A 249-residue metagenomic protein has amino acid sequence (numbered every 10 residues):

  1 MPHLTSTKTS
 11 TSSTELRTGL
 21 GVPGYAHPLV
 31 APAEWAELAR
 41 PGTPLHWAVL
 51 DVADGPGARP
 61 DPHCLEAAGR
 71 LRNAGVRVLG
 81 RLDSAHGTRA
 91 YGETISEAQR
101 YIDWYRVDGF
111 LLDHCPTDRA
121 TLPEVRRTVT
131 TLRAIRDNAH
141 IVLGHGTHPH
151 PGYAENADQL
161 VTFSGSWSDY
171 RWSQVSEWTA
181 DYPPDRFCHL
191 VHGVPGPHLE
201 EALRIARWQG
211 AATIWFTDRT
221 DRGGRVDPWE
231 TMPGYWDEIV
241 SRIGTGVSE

Functional and structural regions predicted by a protein language model:
M1-E249: Glycan-processing catalytic domains of CAZymes
